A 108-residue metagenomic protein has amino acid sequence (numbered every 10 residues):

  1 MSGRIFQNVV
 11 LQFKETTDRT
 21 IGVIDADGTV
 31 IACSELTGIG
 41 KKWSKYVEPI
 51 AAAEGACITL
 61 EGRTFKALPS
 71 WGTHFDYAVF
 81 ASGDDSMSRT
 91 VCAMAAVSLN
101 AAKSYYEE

Functional and structural regions predicted by a protein language model:
S2-E108: Hydrophobic, helix-rich cores of sensory/ligand-binding and other regulatory modules that couple small-molecule
